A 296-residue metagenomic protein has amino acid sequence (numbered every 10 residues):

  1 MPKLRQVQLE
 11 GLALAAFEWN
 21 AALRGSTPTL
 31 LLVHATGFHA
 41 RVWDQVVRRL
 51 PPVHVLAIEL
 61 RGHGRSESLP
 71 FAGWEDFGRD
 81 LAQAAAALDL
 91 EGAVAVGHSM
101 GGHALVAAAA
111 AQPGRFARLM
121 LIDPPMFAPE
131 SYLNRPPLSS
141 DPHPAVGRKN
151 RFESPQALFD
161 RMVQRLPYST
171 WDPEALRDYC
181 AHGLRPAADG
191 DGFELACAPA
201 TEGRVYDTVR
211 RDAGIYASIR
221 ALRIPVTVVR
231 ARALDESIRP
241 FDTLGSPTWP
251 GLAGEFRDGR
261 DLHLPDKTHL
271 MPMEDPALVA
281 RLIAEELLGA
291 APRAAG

Functional and structural regions predicted by a protein language model:
M1-L30, P51-H54, L90-E91, P250-G251 (+3 more regions): Alpha/beta-hydrolase fold catalytic core
L12, W19, L56, L60-V96 (+1 more regions): Active-site loop/oxyanion-hole signature of alpha/beta-hydrolase fold enzymes
A15-E67: Conserved HGGG/HGGXW glycine-rich cap/lid loop of the alpha/beta-hydrolase fold
V42-D44, S66-A72, E130-L133, R239: Conserved catalytic-core motifs of eukaryotic protein kinase domains, centered on the activation segment
E91-N134: Conserved hydrolase catalytic core segment
P129-F193, G203-G214: Helix-rich cap/lid subdomain of alpha/beta-hydrolase
R185-E255, R260-H263: Conserved serine/cysteine hydrolase catalytic core
L264-P276: Catalytic histidine-centered segment of alpha/beta-hydrolase-like enzymes
